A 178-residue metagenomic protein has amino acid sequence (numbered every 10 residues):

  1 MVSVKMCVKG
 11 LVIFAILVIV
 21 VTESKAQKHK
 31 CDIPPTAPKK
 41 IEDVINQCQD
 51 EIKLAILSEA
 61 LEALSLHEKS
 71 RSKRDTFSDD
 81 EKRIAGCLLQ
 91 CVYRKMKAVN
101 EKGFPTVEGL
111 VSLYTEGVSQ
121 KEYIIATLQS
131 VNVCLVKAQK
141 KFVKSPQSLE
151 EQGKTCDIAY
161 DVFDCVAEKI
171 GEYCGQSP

Functional and structural regions predicted by a protein language model:
V2, C7, I16-P178: Mature extracellular/luminal domains of secreted and GPI-anchored eukaryotic proteins, especially small
K9-L11: Organelle targeting or membrane-anchoring low-complexity regions in eukaryotic organelle proteins
